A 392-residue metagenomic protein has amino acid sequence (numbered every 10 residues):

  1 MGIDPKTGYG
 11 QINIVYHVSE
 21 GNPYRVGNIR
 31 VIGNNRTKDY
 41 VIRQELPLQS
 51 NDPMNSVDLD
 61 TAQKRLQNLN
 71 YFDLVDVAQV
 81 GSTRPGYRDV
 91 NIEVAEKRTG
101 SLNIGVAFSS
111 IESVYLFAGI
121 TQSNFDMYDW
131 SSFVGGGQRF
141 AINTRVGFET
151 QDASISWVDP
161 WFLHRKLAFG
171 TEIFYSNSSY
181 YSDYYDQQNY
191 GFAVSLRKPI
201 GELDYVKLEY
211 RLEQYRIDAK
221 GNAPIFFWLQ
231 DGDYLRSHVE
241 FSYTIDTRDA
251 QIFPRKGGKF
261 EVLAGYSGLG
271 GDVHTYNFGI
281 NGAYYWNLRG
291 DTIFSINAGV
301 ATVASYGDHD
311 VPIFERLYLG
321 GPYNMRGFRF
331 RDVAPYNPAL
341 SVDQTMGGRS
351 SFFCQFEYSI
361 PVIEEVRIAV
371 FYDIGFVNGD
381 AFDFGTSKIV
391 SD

Functional and structural regions predicted by a protein language model:
K6-N13, R84-D89: A short, glycine/Asx- and small/polar-enriched loop/turn that sits immediately N-terminal to a beta-strand
I14-P23, V90-K97: Conserved "repeat-terminator" motif of extracellular CCP/Sushi domains
S19, I32-I42, F253-K256: Flexible hinge/switch segments at interdomain interfaces of large molecular machines
G27-I32, Q44-P53, A141-N143: Second-shell loop/turn segments in exported
N28, D39, R43, S56-Q63 (+2 more regions): Extracytoplasmic/secreted envelope proteins and their assembly/folding machinery, especially bacterial periplasmic
L46, V114-N124, W130-V158, A168-E172 (+4 more regions): C-terminal transmembrane beta-barrel domains of outer membrane proteins
L48-P53, V57, S387-I389: C-terminal soluble interaction/assembly domains
D52-F253, G258-K259, R326-G327, R331-P338 (+1 more regions): Gram-negative/organellar outer-membrane beta-barrel architecture
